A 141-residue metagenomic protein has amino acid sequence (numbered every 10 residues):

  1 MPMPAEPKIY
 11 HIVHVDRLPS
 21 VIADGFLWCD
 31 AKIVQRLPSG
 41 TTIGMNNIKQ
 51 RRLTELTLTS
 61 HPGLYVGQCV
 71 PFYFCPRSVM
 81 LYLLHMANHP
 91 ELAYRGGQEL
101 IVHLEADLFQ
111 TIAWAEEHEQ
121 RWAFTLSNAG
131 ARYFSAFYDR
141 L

Functional and structural regions predicted by a protein language model:
M1-L141: Active-site-proximal loop/hinge segments that shape catalytic or ion-binding/gating pockets
